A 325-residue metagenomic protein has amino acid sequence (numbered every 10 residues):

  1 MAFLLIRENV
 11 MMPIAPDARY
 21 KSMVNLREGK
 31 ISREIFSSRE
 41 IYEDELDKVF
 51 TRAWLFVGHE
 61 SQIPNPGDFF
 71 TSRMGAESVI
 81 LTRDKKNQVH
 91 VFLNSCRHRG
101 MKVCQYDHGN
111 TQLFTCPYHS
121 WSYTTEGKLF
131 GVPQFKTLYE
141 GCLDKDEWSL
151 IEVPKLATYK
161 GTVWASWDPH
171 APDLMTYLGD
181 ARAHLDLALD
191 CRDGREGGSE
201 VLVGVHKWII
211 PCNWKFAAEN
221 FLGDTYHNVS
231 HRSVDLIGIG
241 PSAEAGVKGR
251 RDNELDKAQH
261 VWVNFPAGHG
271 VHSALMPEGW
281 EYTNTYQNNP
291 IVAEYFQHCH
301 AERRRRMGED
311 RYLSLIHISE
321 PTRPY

Functional and structural regions predicted by a protein language model:
A2, Q62-P169, D173-R182: Rieske [2Fe-2S] iron-sulfur-binding domain
A2-E8, S32: N-terminal low-complexity, Ser/Thr- and acidic-residue-enriched intrinsically disordered segments
P13-I35: Short, contiguous pre-domain boundary segments
I35, R39-F50, L55-F69, M74: Glycine/alanine-rich phosphate-binding loops at beta-alpha junctions
P64-N65, T71, L187-L189, I316: Short helix-coil boundary/hinge micro-motifs
E147-N253, K257-L275: Extended catalytic-interface subdomain
N284-R311: Long, low-complexity, polar/charged, intrinsically disordered or flexibly structured peripheral segments
I316-Y325: Single conserved hydrophobic/aromatic residue that forms the stacking wall/gate of nucleotide- or nucleobase-binding
